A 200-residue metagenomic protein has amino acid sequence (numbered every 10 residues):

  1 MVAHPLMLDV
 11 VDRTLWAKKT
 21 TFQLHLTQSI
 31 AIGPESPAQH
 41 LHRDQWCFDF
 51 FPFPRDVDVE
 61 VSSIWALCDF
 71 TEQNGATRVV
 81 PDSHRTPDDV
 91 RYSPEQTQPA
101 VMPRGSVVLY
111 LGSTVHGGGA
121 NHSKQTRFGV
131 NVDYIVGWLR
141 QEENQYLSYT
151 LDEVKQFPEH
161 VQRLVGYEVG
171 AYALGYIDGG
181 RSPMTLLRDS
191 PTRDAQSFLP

Functional and structural regions predicted by a protein language model:
M1-S29, D49-D58: Signature of the catalytic double-stranded beta-helix
V2-A3, V80, Y110: A conserved hydrophobic position in a structured secondary element of the catalytic/binding core that shapes
V10, H25, S62-A66, G117: Short, hydrophobic/aromatic alpha-helical segments in well-folded domains
L26-S29, S63-W65, V130-Y134: A structural signal for short, well-ordered beta-strand segments
L26-T27, D82, G112-S113: Short, well-ordered beta-to-alpha junction loops that form the rim of enzyme active sites and present histidine/acidic
A31-E35: Short, conserved phosphate-binding/catalytic loop or strand-edge motifs used in phosphoryl-/nucleotidyl-transfer
S36-V101, L139-Y149: Catalytic core of non-heme Fe(II) oxygenases with the double-stranded beta-helix
T86-L109, S113-T114, G119-P200: Conserved double-stranded beta-helix
